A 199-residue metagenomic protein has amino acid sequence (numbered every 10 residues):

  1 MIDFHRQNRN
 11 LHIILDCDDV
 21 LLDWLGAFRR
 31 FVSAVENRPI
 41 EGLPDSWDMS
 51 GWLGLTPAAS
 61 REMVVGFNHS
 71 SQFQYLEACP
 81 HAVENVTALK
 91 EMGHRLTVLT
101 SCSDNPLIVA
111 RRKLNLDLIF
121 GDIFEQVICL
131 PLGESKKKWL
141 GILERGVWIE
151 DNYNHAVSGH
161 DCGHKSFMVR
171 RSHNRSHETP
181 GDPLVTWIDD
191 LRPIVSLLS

Functional and structural regions predicted by a protein language model:
M1-E62: Active-site neighborhood of HAD-like aspartate-dependent phosphohydrolases
I2, G141-I142, N152-S199: Asp-based, Mg2+/Mn2+-dependent phosphohydrolase catalytic module
L22-W24, R30, L96, N105-V109 (+3 more regions): Short catalytic/ligand-binding loop motif for oxyanion handling, primarily in non-cytosolic enzymes, centered on
G54-H69, G93-T97: Short, basic/glycine-rich phosphate-binding loops at helix/coil junctions that contact nucleotide phosphates
F73-E77, A82-K113: Substrate-recognition element of Asp-dependent hydrolases with the DxDx(T/V) motif
R95-T97, V147, K165-F167: A structural signal for isolated positions on well-ordered beta-strands in alpha/beta enzyme cores
L99-I149, Y153-V157: Substrate-recognition "cap/lid" segment bordering the active-site pocket of phosphatases
